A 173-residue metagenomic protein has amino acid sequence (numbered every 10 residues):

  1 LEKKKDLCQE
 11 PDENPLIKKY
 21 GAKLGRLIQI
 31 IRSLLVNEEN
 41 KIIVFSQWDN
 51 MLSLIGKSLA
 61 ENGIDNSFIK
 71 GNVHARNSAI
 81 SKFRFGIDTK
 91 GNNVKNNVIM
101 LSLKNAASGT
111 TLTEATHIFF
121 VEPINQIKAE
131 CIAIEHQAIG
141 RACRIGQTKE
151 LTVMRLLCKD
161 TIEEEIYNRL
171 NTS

Functional and structural regions predicted by a protein language model:
L1-V98, K104-A106, T110: Conserved Helicase C-terminal RecA-like lobe
I30-S33, S58, K82, H117 (+4 more regions): Alpha-helical recognition domains of nuclear gene-regulatory proteins
D49-N50, V73, N105-A107, H117 (+3 more regions): Conserved beta-strand elements of beta-rich interaction domains across eukaryotes, especially beta-propellers
I55-K57, T110-E114, H136-Q137, Y167-N168: Short amphipathic alpha-helical segments
N62-D65, F85-T89, I118-V121, R141-R144 (+1 more regions): Short, low-complexity, polar/charged sequence segments that are solvent-exposed and flexible
M100-L101, F120: Acidic beta-strand-to-loop metal/phosphate-binding motif
T110-P123, E150-L156: A short beta-strand element within the Helicase C-terminal
I127-S173: A conserved SF2-helicase RecA2
